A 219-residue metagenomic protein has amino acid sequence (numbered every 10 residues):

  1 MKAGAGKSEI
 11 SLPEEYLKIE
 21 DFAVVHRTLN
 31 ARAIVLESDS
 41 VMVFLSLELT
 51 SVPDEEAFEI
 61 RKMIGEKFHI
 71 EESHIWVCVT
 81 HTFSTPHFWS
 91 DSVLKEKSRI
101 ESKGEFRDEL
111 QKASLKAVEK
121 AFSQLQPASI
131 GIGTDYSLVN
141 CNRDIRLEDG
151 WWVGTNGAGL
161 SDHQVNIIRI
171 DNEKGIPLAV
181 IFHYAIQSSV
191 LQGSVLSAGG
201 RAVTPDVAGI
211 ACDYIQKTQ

Functional and structural regions predicted by a protein language model:
M1-C78, T82-Q219: Conserved beta-alpha junction segments in alpha/beta enzyme cores
